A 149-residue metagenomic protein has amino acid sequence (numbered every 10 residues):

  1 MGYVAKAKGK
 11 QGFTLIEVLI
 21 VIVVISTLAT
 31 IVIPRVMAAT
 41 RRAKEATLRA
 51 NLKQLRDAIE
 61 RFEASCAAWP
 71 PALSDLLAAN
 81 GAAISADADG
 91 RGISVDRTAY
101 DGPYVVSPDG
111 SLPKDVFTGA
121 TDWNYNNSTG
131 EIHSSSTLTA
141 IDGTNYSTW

Functional and structural regions predicted by a protein language model:
M1-F13: N-terminal leader/signal peptides at the extreme start of proteins
G2, P103, S107-W149: Short, surface-exposed interaction loops/tails
G2-A5, V23, Q54, C66: Short acidic linear motifs
L19-R35: Alpha-helical hydrophobic helix detector
R35-K53: Aliphatic-rich helix starts adjacent to a transmembrane/signal segment
Q54, I59-D101: Short, glycine/small-hydrophobic-rich surface segments
